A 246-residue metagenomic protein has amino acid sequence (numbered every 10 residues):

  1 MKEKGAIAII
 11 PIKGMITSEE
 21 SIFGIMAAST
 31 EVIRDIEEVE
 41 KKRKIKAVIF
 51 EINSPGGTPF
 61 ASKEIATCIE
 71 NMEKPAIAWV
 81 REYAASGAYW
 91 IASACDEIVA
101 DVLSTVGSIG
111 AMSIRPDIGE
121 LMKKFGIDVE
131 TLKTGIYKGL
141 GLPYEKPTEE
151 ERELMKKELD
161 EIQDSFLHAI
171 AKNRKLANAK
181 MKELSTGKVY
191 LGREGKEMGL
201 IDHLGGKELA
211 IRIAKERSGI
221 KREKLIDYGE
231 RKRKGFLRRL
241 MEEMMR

Functional and structural regions predicted by a protein language model:
M1-I91, C95-D101, M112-R246: N-terminal organellar transit peptides
T105-V106: Short glycine/proline-centered loop/turn elements that form peptide/ligand docking sites
